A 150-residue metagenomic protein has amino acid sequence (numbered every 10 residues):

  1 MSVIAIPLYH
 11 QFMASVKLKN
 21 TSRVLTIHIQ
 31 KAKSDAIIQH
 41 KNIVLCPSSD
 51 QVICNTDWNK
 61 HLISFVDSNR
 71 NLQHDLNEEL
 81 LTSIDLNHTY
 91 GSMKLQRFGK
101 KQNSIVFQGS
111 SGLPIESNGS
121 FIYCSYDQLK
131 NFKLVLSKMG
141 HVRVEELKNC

Functional and structural regions predicted by a protein language model:
M1-P7: Short, contiguous hydrophobic alpha-helices characteristic of membrane insertion segments
P7-K19, V24-T26, S34, I38 (+1 more regions): N-terminal helix-rich module
